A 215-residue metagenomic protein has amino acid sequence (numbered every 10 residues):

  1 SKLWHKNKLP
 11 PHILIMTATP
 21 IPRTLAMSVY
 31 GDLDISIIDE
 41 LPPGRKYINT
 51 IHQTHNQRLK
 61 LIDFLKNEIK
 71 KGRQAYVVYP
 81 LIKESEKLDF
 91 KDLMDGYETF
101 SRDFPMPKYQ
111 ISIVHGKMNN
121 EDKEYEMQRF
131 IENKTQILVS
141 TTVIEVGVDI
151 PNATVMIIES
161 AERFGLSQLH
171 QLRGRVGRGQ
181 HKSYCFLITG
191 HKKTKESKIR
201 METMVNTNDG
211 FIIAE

Functional and structural regions predicted by a protein language model:
S1-E202: Inter-lobe coupling/hinge segments of SF2-like helicase ATPases
N206-E215: C-terminal or mid-to-C-terminal helical accessory/interaction module adjacent to the motor/catalytic core
